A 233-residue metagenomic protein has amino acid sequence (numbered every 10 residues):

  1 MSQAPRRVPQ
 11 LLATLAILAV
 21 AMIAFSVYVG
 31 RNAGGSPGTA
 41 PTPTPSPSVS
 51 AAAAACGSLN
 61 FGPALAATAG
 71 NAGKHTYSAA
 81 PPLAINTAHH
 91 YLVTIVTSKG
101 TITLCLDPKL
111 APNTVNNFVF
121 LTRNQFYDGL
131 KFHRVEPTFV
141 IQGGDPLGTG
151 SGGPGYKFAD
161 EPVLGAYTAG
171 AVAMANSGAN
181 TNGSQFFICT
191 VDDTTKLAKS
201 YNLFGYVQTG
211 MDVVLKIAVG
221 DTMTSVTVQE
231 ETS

Functional and structural regions predicted by a protein language model:
M1-S233: Cyclophilin-like peptidyl-prolyl cis-trans isomerases
